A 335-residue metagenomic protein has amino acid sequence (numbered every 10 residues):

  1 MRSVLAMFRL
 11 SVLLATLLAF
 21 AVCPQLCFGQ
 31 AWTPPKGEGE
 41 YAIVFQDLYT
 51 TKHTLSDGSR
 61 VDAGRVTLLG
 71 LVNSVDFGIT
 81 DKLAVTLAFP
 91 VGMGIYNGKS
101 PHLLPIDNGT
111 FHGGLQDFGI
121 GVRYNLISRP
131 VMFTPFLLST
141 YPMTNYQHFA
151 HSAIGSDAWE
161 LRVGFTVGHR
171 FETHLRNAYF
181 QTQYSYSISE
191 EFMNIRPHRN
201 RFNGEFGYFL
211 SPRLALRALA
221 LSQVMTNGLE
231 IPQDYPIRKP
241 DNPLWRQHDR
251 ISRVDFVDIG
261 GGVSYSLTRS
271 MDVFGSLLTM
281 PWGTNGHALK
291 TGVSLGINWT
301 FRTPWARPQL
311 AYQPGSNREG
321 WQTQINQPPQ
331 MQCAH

Functional and structural regions predicted by a protein language model:
W32, D76, R123-N125, G164-R170 (+3 more regions): Transmembrane beta-barrel domains of outer membrane proteins
G39, L69-N73, Q116-I120, W159-F165 (+3 more regions): Hydrophobic, lipid-facing positions within transmembrane beta-strands of outer-membrane proteins
G39-I43, V85-L87, I120, F133-L137 (+6 more regions): Transmembrane beta-strands of outer-membrane beta-barrel proteins
F45-T51, F89-I95, L126, S139-N145 (+5 more regions): Transmembrane beta-strands of outer-membrane beta-barrel pores
D47-G70, S100: Surface-exposed strand-loop-strand hairpins of Gram-negative outer-membrane beta-barrel proteins
K52-T54, S100, E205-H335: Outer membrane beta-barrel transmembrane domains
T80-A84, G92, I127-V131, E172-R176 (+3 more regions): Outer-membrane beta-barrel channels and translocator barrels
Y96-H198, P243-R253, Q330-H335: Outer-membrane pore/translocation modules
